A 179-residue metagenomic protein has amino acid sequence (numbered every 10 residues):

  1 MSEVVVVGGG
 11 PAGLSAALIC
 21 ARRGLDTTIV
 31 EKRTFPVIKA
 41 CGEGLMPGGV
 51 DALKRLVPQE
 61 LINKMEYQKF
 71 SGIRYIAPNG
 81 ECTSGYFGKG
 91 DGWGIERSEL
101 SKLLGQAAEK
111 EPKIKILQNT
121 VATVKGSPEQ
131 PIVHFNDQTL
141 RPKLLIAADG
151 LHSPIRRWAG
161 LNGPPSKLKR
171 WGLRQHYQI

Functional and structural regions predicted by a protein language model:
M1-A12: Beta1/beta-strand and adjacent pyrophosphate-binding region of the FAD-binding site in flavoprotein oxidoreductases
A12, F35, H152: Conserved Rossmann-like nucleotide-cofactor binding loop
L14-S15, G48: Short alpha-helical segment within the catalytic ATP-binding CA
A21-C41: Glycine-rich FAD pyrophosphate-binding loop
T34-K54: Conserved N-terminal glycine-rich FAD pyrophosphate-binding loop of Rossmann-like flavoproteins
D51, R55-N63, Q68-A159, P164-W171 (+1 more regions): Conserved N-terminal helical subregion
